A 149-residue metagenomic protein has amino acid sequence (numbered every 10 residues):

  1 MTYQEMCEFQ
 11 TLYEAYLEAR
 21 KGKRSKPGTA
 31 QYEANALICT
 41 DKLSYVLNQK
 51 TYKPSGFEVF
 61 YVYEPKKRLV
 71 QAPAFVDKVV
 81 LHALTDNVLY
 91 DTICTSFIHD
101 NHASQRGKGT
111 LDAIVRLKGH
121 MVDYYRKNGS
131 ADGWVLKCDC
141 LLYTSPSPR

Functional and structural regions predicted by a protein language model:
M1-D41: Non-catalytic, polymerase-adjacent accessory regions of viral genome-replication enzymes
Y3, N87-C138, L142: Active-site-proximal segment of RNA-dependent polymerases
M6-G22, P54-V59, T85-I93, V122 (+1 more regions): Short, compositionally biased low-complexity segments
Q10-Y13, L37, D41, D77-H82 (+3 more regions): Non-catalytic, well-ordered alpha-helical scaffold segments
E18-A30, F60-Q71, I98-D100: Glycine-/proline-rich flexible loop or hinge segments
L43-K66, V79, D86: Reverse-transcriptase-like RNA-dependent polymerase core
K67-I98: Conserved pre-motif C helix in the palm subdomain of viral-like polymerases
Y143-R149: Conserved small/polar residues in nucleotide/adenosyl-binding loops
